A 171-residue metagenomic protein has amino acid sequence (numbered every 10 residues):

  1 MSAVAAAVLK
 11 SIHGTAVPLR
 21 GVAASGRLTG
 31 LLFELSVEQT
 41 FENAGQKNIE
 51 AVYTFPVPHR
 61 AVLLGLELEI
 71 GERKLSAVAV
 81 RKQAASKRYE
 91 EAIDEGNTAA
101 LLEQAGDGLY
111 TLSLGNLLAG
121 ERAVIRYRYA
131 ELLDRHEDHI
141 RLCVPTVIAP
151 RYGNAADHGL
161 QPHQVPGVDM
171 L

Functional and structural regions predicted by a protein language model:
M1-L171: Subset of Sec-pathway N-terminal targeting signals
